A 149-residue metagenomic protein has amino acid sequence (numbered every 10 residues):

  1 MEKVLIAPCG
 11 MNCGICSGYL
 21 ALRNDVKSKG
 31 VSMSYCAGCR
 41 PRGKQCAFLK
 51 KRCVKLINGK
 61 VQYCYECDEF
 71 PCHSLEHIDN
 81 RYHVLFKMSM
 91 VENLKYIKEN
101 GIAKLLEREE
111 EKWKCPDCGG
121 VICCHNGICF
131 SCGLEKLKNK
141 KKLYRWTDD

Functional and structural regions predicted by a protein language model:
M1-A7, D25-V31, P41-K44, L56-N58 (+2 more regions): Short, flexible, mixed-charge glycine/proline-rich loop motifs that serve as phosphate/nucleic-acid-contacting
M1-Y19, N24, K114, I128 (+1 more regions): N-terminal, charge-rich interaction modules
G14-R23, A47-K51, L94-I102, E109-P116: Short Cys/His-rich Zn2+-coordinating modules
S17, R40, V54-I57, D68-P71 (+3 more regions): Cys/His-coordinated zinc-binding microdomains
L22, Q45-C46, H73, C124-H125 (+1 more regions): Short, non-ligating residues that shape and space the ligands of small metal-coordination modules and catalytic
D25-M33, H77-A103: Short, surface-exposed polybasic-and-hydrophobic patches located at secondary-structure transitions
C36, C64, C115-C118, C129-C132: Short cysteine-rich clusters marking metal-coordination/redox-active sites
G133-L143: Short Cys/His-rich micro-motifs in 6-15 aa windows
